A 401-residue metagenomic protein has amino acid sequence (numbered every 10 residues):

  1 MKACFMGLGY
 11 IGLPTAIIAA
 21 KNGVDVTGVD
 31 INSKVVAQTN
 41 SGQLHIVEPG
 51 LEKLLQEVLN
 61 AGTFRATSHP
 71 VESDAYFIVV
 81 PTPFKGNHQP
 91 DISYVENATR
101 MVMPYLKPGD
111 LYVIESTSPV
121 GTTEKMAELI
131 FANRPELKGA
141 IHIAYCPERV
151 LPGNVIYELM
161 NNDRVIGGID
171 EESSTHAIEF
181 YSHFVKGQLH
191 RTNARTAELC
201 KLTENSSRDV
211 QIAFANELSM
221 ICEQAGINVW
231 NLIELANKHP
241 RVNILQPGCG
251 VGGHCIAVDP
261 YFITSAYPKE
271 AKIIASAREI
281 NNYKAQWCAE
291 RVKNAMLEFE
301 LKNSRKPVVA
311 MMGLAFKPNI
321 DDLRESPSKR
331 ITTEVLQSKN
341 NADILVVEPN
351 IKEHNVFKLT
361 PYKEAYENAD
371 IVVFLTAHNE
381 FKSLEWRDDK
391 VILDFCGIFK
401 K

Functional and structural regions predicted by a protein language model:
M1-K401: Structural/interface elements that position substrates and couple domains in central-metabolism enzymes
